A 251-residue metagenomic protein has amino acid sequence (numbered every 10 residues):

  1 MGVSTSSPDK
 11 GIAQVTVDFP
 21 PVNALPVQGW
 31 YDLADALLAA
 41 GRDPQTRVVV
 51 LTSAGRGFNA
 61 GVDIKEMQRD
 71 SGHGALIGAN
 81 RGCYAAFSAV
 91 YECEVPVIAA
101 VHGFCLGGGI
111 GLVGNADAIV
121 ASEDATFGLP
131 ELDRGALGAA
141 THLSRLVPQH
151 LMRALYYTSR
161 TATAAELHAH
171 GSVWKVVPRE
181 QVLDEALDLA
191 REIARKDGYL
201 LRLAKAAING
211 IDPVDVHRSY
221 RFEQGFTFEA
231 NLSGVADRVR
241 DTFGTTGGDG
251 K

Functional and structural regions predicted by a protein language model:
M1-A54, S88: Conserved CoA-thioester-binding segment of acyl-CoA-metabolizing enzymes
M1-I12, F19, R42-D43, S159-A165 (+2 more regions): C-terminal alpha-helix plus adjacent terminal tail
V15, L51, D63, L112-G114 (+3 more regions): Hydrophobic/aromatic residues within transmembrane alpha-helices of multi-pass small-molecule transporters
G29-L33, A79-G82, V182: Hydrophobic alpha-helical membrane-association signature
W30, I64, C83, A140 (+4 more regions): A general structural signal for well-ordered alpha-helical segments in protein cores
A36, G82-E94: Catalytic-core regions built around general acid/base machinery
Q45, S53-A86, D215: Glycine- (often His-adjacent) and acidic-residue-rich active-site loop that binds/positions the CoA thioester
A89-G198: Crotonase-fold acyl-CoA enzyme core
